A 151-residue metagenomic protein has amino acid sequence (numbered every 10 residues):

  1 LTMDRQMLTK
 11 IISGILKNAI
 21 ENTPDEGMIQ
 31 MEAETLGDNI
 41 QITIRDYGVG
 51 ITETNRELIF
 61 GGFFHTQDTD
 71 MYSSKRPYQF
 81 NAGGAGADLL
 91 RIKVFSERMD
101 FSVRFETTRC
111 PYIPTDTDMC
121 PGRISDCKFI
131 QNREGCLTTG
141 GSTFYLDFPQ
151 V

Functional and structural regions predicted by a protein language model:
M3: Conserved micro-motifs of the catalytic ATP-binding
L8-T9: A residue-level detector for a conserved hydrophobic packing site within the catalytic ATP-binding domain
N18-I20: Short helix-loop "hinge" at the ATP-lid/N-box region of the Bergerat-fold HATPase_c
E26-D38: Short beta-strand/loop element within the Bergerat-fold HATPase_c
D46: Acidic ATP/Mg2+-coordinating residue in the GHKL
I51-R76: Short conserved segment of the HATPase_c
Y72-V94: Glycine-rich phosphate-binding loop
R91-R104: Conserved glycine-/histidine-rich ATP-lid loop and adjacent helix of the Bergerat-fold HATPase_c
